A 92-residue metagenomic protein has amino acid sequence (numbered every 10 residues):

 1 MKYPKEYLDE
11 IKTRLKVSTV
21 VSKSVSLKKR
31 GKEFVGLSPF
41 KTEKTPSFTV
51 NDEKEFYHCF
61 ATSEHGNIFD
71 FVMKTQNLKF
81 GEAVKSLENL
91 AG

Functional and structural regions predicted by a protein language model:
M1-G92: N-terminal structured subdomain of primase-like DNA metabolism proteins
